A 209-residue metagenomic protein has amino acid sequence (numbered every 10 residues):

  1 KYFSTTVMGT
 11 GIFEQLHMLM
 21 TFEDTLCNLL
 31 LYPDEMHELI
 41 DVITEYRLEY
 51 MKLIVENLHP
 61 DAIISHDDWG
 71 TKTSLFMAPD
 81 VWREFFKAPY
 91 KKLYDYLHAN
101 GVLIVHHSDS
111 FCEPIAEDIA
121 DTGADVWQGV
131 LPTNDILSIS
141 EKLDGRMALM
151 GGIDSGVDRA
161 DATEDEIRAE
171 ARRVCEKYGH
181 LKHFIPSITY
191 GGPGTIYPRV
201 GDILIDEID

Functional and structural regions predicted by a protein language model:
K1-D209: Active-site loop segments of alpha/beta catalytic cores
